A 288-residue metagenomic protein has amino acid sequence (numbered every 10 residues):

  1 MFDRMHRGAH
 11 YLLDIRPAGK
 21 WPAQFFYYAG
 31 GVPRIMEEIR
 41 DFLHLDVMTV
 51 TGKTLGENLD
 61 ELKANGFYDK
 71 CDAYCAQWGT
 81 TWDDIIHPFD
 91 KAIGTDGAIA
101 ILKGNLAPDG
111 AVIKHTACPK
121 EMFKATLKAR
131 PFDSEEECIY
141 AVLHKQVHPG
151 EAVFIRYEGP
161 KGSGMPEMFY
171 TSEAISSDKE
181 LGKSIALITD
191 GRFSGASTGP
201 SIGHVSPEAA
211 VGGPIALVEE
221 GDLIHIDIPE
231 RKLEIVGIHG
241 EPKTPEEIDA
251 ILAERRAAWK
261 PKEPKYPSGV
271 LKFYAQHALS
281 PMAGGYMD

Functional and structural regions predicted by a protein language model:
M1-S184, I188-E208, G213-D288: Catalytic or ion-coupling anion/metal-binding cores of large enzyme and transporter domains
